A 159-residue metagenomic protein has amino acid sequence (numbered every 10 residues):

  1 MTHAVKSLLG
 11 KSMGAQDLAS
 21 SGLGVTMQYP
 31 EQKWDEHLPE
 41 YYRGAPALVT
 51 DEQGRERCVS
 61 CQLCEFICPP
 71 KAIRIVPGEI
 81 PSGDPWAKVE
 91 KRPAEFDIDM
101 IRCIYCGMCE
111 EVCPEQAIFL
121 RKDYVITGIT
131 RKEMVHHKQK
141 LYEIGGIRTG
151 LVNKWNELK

Functional and structural regions predicted by a protein language model:
M1-K91, E95-R102, E111, Q116-K159: Non-ligating segments of multi-cofactor redox enzymes
C106: Basic, alpha-helical nucleic-acid-binding regions used in initiation and control of genome expression
